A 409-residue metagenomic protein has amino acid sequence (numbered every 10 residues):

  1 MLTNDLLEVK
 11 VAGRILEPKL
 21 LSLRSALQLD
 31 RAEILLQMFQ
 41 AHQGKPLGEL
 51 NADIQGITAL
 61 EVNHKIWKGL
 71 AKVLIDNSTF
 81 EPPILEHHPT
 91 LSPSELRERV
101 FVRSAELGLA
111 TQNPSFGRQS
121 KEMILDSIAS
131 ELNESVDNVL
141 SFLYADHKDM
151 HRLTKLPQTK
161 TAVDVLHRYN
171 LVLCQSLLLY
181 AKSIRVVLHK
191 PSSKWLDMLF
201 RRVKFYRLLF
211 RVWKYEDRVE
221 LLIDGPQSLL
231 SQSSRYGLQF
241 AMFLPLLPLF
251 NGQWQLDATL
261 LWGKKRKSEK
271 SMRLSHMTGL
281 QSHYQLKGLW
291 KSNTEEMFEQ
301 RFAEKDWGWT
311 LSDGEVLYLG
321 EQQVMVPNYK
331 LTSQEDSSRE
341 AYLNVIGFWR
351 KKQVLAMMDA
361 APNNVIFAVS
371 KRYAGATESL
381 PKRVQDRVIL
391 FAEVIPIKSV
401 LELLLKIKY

Functional and structural regions predicted by a protein language model:
M1-Y409: Electrostatic, structured charged patches in enzyme active sites and in nucleic-acid/phosphate-binding
